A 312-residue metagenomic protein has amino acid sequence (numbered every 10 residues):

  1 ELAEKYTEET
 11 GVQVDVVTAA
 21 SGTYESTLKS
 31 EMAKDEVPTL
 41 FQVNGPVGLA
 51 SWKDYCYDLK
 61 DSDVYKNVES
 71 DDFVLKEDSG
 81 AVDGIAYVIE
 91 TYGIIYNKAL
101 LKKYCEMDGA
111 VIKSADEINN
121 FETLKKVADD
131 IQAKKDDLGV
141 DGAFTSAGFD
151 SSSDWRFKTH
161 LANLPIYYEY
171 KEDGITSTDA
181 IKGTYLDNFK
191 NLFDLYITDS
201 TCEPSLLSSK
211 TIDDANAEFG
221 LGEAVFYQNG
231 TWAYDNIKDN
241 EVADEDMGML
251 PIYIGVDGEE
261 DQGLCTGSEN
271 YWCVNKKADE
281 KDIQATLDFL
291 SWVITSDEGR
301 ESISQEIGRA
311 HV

Functional and structural regions predicted by a protein language model:
E1-G48, V64-N67, D108, V256-E259 (+3 more regions): Conserved N-terminal structural module of periplasmic/extracytoplasmic solute-binding proteins
T18-T27, N119-T123, L206-L221: Short helix-initiation/N-cap motifs at beta->coil->alpha
K34, N240-E306: Extracytoplasmic/periplasmic substrate-recognition and gating elements
N44-K102, R156, D246-Y253: Hinge/lid segment of periplasmic solute-binding proteins
K60-D72, K103, K113-N119, G148-S151 (+3 more regions): Short, solvent-exposed loop/beta-turn-alpha elements that line the ligand-binding surface or hinge of extracytoplasmic
S79-Y87, Y92, E122-T178, A224: Extracytoplasmic/periplasmic solute-binding protein
A128-D129, D173-S209: Glycine-centered hinge/linker elements that transmit conformational signals in sensory and ligand-binding systems
A310-V312: Conserved small/polar residues in nucleotide/adenosyl-binding loops
